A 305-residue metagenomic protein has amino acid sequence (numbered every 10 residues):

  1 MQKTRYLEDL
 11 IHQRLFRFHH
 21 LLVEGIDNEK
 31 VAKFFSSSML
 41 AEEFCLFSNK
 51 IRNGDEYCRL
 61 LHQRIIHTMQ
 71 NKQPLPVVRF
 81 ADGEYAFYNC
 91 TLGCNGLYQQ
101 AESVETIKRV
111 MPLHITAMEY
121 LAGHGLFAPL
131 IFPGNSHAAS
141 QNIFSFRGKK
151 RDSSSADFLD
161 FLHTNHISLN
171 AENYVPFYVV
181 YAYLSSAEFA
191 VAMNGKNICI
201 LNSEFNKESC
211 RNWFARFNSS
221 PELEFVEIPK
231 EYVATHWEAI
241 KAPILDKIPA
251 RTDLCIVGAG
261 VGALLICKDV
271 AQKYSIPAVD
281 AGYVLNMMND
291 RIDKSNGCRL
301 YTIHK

Functional and structural regions predicted by a protein language model:
M1-K3: N-terminal soluble segments of membrane proteins
R5-A215: Electropositive, gly/pro-rich neighborhoods at or near active sites that engage anionic ligands
I131, E227-P229, G282: Residues at the C-termini of beta-strands that transition into short coil/loop
G134, K230-Y232, L285: Residue-level detector of flexible, active-site-proximal loop/helix-junction positions within diverse enzyme catalytic
N197, D253-L254: Structural motif
N197, E222, P277: Residues at the starts of beta-strands that form the adenosine-phosphate
E204-T252: A mid-sequence, solvent-exposed acidic-amphipathic segment
L254, G258, G262-K305: C-terminal functional extensions of proteins
